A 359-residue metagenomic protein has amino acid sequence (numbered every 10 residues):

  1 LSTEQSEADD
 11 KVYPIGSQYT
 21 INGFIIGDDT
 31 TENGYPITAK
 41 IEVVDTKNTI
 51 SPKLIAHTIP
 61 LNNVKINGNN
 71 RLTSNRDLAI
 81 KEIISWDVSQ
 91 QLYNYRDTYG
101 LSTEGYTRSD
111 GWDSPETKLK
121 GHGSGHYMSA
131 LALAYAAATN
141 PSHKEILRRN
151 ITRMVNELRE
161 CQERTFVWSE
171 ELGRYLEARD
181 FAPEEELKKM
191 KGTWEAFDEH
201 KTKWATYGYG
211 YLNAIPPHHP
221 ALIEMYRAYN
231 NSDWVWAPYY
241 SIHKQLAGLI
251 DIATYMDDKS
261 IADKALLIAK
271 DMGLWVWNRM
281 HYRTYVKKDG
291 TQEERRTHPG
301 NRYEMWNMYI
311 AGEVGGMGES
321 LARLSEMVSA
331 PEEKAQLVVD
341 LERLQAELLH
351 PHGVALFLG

Functional and structural regions predicted by a protein language model:
L1-V43: Beta-rich interaction/scaffold domains
V44-G359: Glycan-recognition and catalytic cores of secretory/periplasmic carbohydrate-active enzymes
